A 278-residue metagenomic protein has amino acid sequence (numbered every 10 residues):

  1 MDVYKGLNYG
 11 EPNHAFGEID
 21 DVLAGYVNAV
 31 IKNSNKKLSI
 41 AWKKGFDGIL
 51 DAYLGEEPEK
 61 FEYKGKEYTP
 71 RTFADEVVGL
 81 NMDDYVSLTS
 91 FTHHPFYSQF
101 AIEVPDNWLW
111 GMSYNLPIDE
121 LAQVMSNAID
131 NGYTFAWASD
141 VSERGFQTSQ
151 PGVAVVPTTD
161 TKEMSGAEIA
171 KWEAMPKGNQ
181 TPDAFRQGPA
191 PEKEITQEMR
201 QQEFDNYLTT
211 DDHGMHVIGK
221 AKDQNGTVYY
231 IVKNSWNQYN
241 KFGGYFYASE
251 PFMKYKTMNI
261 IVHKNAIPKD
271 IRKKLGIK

Functional and structural regions predicted by a protein language model:
M1-Y68: Papain-like cysteine protease catalytic cores
K44-G48, L54-K278: Active-site signature of cysteine proteases
